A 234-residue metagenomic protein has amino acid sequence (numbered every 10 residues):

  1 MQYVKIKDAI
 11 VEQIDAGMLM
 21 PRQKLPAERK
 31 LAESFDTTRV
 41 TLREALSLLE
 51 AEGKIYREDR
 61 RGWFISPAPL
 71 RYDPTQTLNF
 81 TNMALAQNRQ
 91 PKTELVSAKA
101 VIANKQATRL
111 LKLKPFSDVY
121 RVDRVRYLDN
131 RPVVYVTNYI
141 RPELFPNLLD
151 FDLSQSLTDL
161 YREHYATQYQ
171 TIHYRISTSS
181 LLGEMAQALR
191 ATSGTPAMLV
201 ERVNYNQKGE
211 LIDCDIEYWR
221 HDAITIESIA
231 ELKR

Functional and structural regions predicted by a protein language model:
M1, D36-T37, R71, L148: Residue-level marker of alpha-helix boundaries and capping positions
Q2-Y3, T178: Conserved donor sugar-nucleotide recognition element shared by glycan-biosynthetic enzymes
K5-I65: N-terminal helix-turn-helix
P67-R234: All-alpha effector-binding/dimerization core of bacterial HTH-type transcriptional repressors
